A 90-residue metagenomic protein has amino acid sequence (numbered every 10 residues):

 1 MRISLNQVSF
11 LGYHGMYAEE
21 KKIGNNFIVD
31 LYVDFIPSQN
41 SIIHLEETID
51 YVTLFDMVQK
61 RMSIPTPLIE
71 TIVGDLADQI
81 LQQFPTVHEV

Functional and structural regions predicted by a protein language model:
M1-V90: N-terminal, polar/charged subdomain of small-to-medium soluble alpha/beta proteins
